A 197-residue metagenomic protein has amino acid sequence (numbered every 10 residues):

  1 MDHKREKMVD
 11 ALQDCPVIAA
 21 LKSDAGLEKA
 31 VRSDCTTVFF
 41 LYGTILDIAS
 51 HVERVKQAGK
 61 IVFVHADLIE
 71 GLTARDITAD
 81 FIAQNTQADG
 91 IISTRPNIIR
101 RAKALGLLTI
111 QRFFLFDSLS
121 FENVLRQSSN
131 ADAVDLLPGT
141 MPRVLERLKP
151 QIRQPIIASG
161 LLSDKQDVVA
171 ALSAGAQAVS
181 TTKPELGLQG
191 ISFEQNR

Functional and structural regions predicted by a protein language model:
M1-K29, E146, R197: N-terminal amphipathic alpha-helix/helix-capping segment at the start of soluble metabolic enzymes
V9-V17, Q57-D67, Q87, A104-F114 (+1 more regions): Short beta-strand/loop segments at the ligand-binding rim of alpha/beta enzyme cores
C15, D34-C35, G59, G106 (+2 more regions): Short, well-ordered alpha-helix to beta-strand connector turns
I18-K22, T36-I45, F63-G71, N85-P96 (+2 more regions): Catalytic beta/alpha-barrel core
L27-A30, I77-N85, N123-S128, R143-I152 (+2 more regions): Catalytic cores of alpha/beta
V31-R32, A49-G59, K103, S128 (+2 more regions): Acidic (Asp/Glu)-rich catalytic clusters
V38-T44, I98, V134-M141, L161-E194: Glycine-rich phosphate-binding active-site loops on the catalytic face of alpha/beta enzymes
D47-R54, T73-A74, S118-R126, V144 (+2 more regions): Short, charged, surface-exposed secondary-structure boundary motifs
